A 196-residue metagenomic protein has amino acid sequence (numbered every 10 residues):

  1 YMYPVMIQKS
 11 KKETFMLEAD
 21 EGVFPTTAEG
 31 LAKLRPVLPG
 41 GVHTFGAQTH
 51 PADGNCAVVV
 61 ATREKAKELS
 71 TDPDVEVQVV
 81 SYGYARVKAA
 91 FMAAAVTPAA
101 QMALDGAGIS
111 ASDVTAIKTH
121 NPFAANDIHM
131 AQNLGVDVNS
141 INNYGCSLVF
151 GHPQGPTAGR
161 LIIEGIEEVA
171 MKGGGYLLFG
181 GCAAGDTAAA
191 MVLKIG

Functional and structural regions predicted by a protein language model:
Y1-E68, N133, N139-S140: N-terminal extracellular/periplasmic Venus flytrap/periplasmic-binding protein-like
Y1-M2, P39-G40, G54-C56, T71-V77 (+4 more regions): Short coil/turn connectors at secondary-structure junctions
E13-A19, K88-V96, N121-N139, P153-A158 (+1 more regions): Short glycine/threonine-rich loop-to-helix capping motif typified by GTGT followed within a few residues by an Asp-Pro
P39-P51, G83, T115-K118, P122 (+2 more regions): Cysteine-centered functional microenvironments
G40-A61, A158-G196: Conserved beta-strand-centric core segments of catalytic alpha/beta enzyme folds
H43-C56, V80-G106, V149-E164: Active-site pocket-shaping loop/turn-to-helix segments
K67-P73, Q101-T115, L134-D137: Phosphate/pyrophosphate-binding loops at sites that engage ATP/ADP/AMP, CoA/4′-phosphopantetheine, polyphosphate
